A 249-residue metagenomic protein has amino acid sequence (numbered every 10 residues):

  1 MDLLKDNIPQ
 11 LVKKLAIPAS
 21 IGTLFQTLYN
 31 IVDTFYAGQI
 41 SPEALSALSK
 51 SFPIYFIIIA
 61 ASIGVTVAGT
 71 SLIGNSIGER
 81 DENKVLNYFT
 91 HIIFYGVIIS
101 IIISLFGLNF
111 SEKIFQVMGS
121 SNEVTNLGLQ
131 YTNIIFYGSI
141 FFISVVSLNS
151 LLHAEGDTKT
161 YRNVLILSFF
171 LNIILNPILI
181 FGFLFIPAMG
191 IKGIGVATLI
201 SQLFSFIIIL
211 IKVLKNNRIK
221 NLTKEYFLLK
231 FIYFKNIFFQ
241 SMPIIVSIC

Functional and structural regions predicted by a protein language model:
M1-P18, I73-I140, A188-M242: Short alpha-helical transmembrane segments in multi-pass integral membrane proteins
A19, T23, T34-F35, S71 (+8 more regions): Transmembrane alpha-helix boundary and packing residues in multipass membrane permease domains and related
A19-S71, I135-F142, K235-C249: Transmembrane helix-bundle signature of multi-pass secondary active exporters and lipid flippases
L28-I31, Q39-P42, S76-E79, A154-E155 (+1 more regions): Helix-loop interface residues and adjacent transmembrane-helix termini in multi-pass membrane transporters, primarily
L45-L105, F142-Y161: Small-residue-rich hydrophobic transmembrane alpha-helices
I57-A60, N172-N176, F206-L210: Hydrophobic transmembrane alpha-helices of multi-pass small-molecule transporters
G96, L152-I178, K192-G195, L199: Alpha-helical transmembrane segments of multi-pass membrane transporters/permeases
S120-S121, T125-G128, T132, S139-I166: Cytoplasmic helix-loop-helix junction between adjacent transmembrane helices in 12-TM secondary transporters
